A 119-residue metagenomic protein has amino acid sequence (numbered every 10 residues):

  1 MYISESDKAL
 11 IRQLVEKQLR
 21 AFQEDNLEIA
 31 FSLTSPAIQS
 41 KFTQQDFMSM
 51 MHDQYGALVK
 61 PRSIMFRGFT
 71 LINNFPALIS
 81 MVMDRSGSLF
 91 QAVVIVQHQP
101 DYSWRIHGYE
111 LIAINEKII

Functional and structural regions predicted by a protein language model:
M1-Q13, K17, F90, R105-I106 (+2 more regions): Juxtamembrane and targeting peptides
I3, R12-Q13, K17, L27-L71: Short solvent-exposed beta->alpha transition segments
A9, G56-A57, S80-M81: Residue-level marker of intrinsically disordered, low-complexity segments enriched for small/polar residues
R67-I119: Exposed beta-sheet edge and beta->alpha loop/turn motif
